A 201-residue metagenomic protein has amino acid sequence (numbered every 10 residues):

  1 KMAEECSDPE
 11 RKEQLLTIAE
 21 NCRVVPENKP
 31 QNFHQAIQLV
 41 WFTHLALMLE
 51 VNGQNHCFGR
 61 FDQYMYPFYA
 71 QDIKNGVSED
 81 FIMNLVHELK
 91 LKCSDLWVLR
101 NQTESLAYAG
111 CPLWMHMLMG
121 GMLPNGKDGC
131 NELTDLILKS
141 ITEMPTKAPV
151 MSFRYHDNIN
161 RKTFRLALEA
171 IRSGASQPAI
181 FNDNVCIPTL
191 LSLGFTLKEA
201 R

Functional and structural regions predicted by a protein language model:
K1-E4, L15: Mature extracytoplasmic enzyme cores
E5-P9: Charged, low-complexity interaction regions
E10, Q14-T17, V24-R201: Conserved catalytic cores of very large enzyme subunits
